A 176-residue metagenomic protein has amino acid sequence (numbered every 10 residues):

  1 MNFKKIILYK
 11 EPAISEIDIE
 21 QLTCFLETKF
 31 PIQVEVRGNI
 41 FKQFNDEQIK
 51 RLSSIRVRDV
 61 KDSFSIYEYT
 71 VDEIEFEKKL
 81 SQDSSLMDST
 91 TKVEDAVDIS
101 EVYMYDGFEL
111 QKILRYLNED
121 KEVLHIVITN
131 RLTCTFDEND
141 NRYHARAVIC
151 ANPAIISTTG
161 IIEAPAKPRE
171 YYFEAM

Functional and structural regions predicted by a protein language model:
M1-D140, H144: N-terminal low-structure segments adjacent to metalloprotease catalytic domains across cellular compartments
E138-M176: Active-site scaffold of zinc-dependent metalloenzymes
